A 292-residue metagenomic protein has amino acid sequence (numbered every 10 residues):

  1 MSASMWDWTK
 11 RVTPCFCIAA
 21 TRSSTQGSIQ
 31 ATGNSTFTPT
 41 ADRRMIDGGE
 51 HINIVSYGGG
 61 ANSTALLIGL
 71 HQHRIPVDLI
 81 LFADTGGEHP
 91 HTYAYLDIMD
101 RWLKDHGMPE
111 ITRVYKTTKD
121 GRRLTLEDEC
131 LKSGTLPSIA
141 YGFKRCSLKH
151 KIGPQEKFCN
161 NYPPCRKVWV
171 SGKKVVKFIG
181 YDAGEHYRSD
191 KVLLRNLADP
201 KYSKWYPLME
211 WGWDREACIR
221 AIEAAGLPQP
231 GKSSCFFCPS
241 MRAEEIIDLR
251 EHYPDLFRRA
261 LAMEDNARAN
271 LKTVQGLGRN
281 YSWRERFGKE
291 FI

Functional and structural regions predicted by a protein language model:
M1, A19-R22, F237: Short, cysteine/histidine-rich loop/knuckle motifs that typically chelate Zn2+
M1-S2, A217: Conserved short secondary-structure elements within globular domains
S2-W6, S23-Q26, E244: Short, non-ligating residues that shape and space the ligands of small metal-coordination modules and catalytic
A3-C15: Short linker/helix segments within small regulatory modules
C15-T40: Short metal-binding segments enriched for Cys and/or His
R44-I292: Nucleotide-activated chemistry modules centered on ATP-dependent adenylation/adenylyltransferase
